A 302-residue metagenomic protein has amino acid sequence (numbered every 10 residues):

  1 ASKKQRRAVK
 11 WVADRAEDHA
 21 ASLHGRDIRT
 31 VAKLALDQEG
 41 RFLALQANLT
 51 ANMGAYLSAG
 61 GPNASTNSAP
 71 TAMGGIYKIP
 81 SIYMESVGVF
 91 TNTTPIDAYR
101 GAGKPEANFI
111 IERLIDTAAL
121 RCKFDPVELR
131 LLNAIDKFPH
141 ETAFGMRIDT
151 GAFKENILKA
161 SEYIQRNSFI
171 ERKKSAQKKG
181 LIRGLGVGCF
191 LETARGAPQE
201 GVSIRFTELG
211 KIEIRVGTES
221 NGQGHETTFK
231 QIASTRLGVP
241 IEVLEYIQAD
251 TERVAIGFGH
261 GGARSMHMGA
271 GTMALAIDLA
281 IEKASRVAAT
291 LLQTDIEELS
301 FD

Functional and structural regions predicted by a protein language model:
A1-D14, D18-A21: Conserved catalytic cysteine-centered active-site region of acyl-thioester-dependent Claisen-condensing enzymes
A8-A13, F124-L132, V239-Q248: Glycine-rich phosphate/pyrophosphate-binding loops and their adjacent beta-strand/loop elements at enzyme active sites
V12-D14, I164-S175, R286-L292: Active-site phosphate-binding and catalytic loops of NTP-dependent enzymes
E17-A107, Q177-D302: Gly/Pro-rich active-site capping loops and adjacent beta-alpha segments that organize cofactor/substrate pockets
I115-D116: Amphipathic alpha-helical segments within well-ordered protein domains
A119-E128, V287, L291-L292: Short, charged, surface-exposed loops that flank catalytic or proteolytic processing sites
L131-R205: Accessory "access/gating" subregions that flank catalytic or transport cores
